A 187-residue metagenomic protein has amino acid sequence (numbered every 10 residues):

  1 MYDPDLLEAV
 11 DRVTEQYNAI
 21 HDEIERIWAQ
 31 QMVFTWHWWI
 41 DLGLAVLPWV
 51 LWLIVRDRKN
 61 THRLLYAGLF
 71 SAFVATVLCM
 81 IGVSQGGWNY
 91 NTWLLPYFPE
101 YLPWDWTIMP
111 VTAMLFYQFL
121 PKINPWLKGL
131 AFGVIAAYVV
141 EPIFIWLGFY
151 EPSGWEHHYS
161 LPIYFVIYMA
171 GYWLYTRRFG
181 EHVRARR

Functional and structural regions predicted by a protein language model:
M1-R187: Aromatic-rich, lipid-facing transmembrane alpha helices and their immediate juxtamembrane interface loops in integral
